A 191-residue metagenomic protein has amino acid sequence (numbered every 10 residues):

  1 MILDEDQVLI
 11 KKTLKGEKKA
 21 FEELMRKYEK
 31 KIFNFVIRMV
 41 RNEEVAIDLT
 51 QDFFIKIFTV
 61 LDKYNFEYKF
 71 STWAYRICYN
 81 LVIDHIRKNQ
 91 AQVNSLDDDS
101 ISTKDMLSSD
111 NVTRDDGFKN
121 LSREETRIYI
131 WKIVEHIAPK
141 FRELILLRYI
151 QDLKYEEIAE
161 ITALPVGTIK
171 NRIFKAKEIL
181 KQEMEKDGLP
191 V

Functional and structural regions predicted by a protein language model:
I2, L14-E23, F33-D52, V166 (+1 more regions): Short, charged helix-capping/linker segments at alpha-helix termini
L3, Q92-S122: Internal acidic/polar
V8-K11, Y129-A138: Short amphipathic alpha-helical boundary/capping segments
L14-K15, F54-K69: Sigma70-family region 2
M25-E43, V60, V134, E183-K186: Amphipathic, Lys/Arg- and hydrophobic-enriched alpha-helical face
N34, D48-I55, Y68-N80: Structural recognition of an alpha-helix C-terminal capping motif at a helix-to-coil junction
D62-F66, R76-D97, K175: Arg/Lys-rich amphipathic alpha helix in sigma70-family domain 2
I83, I130-I133, F141, L147-I150 (+2 more regions): DNA-recognition helix of helix-turn-helix
